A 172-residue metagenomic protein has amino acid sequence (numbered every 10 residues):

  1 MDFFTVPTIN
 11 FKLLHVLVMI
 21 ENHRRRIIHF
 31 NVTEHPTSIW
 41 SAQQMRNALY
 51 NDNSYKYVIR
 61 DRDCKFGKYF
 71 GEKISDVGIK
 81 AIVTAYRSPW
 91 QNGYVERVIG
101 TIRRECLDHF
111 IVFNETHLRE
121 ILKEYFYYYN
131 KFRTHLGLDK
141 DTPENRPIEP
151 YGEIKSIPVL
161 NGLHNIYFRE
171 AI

Functional and structural regions predicted by a protein language model:
M1-I172: Charged DNA-binding/catalytic regions of mobile-element recombinases
